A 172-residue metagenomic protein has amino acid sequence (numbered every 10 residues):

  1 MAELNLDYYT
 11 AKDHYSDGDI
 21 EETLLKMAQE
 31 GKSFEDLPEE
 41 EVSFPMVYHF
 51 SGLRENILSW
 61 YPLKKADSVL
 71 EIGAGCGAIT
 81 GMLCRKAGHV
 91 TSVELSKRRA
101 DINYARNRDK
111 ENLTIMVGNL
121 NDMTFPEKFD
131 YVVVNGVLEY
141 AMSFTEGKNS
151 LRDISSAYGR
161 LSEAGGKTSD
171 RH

Functional and structural regions predicted by a protein language model:
M1-A28: N-terminal auxiliary segments of SAM/dcSAM-dependent transferases
A66-G75: Conserved class I S-adenosyl-L-methionine
C76-A87: Conserved SAM-binding loop of SAM-dependent methyltransferases across substrates and taxa, primarily the Class I
H89-E94: Conserved SAM-binding motif I beta-strand of class I
S96-R98: Conserved SAM/SAH-binding beta-strand->alpha-helix loop
D109-L120: Conserved SAM-binding strand-loop segment of SAM-dependent methyltransferases
T124-V132: A short acidic, Gly/Pro-enriched loop at the edge of an enzyme's catalytic core that lines a small-molecule cofactor
N149-G166: A short glycine-rich, Lys/Arg-flanked "PGG" loop and its adjoining helix->strand segment in the class I
